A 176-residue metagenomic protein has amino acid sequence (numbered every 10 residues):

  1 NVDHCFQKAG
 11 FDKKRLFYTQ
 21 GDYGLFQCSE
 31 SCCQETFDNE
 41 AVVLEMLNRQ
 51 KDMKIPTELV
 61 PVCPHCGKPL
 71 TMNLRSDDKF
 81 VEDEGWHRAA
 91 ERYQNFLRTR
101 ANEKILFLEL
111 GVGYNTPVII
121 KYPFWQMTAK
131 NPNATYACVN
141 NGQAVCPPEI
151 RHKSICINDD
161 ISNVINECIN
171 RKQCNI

Functional and structural regions predicted by a protein language model:
V2-I176: Conserved catalytic alpha/beta core of Sir2/sirtuin-type deacylases, generalized to analogous enzyme cores that bind
